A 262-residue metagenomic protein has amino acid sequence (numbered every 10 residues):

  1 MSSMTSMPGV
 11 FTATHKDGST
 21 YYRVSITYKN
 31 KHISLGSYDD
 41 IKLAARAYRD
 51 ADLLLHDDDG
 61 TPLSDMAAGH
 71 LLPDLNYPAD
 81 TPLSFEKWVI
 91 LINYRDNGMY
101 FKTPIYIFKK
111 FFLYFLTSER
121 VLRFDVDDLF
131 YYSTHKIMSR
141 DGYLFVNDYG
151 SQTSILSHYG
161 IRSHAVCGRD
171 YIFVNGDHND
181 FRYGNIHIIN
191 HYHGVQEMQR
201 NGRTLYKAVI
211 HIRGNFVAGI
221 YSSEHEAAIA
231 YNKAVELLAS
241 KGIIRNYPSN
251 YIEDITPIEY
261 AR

Functional and structural regions predicted by a protein language model:
M1-R262: Boundary-flanking segments of nucleic-acid-binding domains in nuclear regulatory proteins
